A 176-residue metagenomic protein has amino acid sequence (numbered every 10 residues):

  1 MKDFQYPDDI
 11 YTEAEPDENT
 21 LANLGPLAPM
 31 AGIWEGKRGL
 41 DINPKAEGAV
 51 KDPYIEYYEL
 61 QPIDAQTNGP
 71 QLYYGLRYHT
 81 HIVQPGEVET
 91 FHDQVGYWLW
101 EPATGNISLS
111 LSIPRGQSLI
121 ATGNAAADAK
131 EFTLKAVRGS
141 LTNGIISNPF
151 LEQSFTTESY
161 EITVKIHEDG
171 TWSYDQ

Functional and structural regions predicted by a protein language model:
M1-G75, T156-S159: Amphipathic/hydrophobic helical signal segments and adjacent flexible N-terminal regions that mediate secretion
A31-I33, L72-R77, T104-L109, A129-T133 (+1 more regions): Short, hydrophobic/aromatic-rich segments at coil-to-beta transitions
G36-N43, R77-V83, K135-N143, D175-Q176: Generic short beta-strand segments
D41-V50, P85-E87, I146-L151: Flexible, membrane-facing loop/turn or short amphipathic-helix motifs that contact lipid bilayers or gate lipid-binding
I55-Q66, Q94-L99, I120-A125, E158-I166: Hydrophobic/aromatic beta-strand elements that line small-molecule binding cavities or substrate pockets in beta-rich
A65-L109: Hydrophobic/aromatic-rich structural module bridging two neighboring secondary-structure elements via a short loop
V95, P102-E152: An exposed acidic His-Trp-rich patch
L141-Q176: Mixed-charge, glycine-accented linear interaction segment located at domain edges/termini
